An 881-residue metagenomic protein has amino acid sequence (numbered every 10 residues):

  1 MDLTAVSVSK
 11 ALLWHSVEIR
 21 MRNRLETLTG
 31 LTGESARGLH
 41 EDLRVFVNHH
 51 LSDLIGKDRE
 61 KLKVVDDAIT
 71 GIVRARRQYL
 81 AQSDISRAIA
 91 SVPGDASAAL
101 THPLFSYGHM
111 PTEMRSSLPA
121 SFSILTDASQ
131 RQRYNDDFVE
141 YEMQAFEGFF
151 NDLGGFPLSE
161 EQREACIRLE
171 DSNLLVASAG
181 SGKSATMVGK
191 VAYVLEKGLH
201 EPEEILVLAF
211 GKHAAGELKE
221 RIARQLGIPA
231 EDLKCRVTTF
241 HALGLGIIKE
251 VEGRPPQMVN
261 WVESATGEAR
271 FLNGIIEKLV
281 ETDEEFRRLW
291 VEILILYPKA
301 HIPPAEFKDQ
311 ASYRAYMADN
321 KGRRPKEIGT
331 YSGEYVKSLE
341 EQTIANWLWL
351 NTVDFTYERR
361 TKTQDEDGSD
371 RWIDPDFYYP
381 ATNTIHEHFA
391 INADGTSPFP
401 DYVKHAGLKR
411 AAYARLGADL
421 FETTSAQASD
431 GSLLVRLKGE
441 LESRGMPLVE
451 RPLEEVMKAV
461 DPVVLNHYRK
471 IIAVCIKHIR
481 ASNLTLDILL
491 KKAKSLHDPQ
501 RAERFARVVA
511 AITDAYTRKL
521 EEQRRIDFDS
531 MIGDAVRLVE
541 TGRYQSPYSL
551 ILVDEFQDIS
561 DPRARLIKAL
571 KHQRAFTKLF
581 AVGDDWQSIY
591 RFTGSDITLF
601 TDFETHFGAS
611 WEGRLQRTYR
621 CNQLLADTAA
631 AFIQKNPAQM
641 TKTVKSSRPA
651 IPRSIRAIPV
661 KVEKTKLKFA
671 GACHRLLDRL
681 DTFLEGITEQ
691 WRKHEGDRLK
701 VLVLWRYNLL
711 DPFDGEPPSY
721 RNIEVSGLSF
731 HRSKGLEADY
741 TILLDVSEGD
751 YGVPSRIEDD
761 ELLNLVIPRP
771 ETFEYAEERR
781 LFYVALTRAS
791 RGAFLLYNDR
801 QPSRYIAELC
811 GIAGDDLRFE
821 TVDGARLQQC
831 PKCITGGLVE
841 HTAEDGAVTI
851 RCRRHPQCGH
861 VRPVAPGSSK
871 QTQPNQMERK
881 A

Functional and structural regions predicted by a protein language model:
L25-G30, E34, G38, D58-P255 (+1 more regions): P-loop NTPase Walker
S123-A179, S184-V188, A192, L206 (+13 more regions): Conserved helicase NTPase motor core
Y193, H405, R410-A411, A564-R653: Conserved RecA-like helicase ATPase core segment that couples NTP binding/hydrolysis to strand translocation
E204, A209-L296, A411-Y468, T601 (+1 more regions): Conserved P-loop NTPase-based nucleic-acid remodeling module centered on helicase motor cores
W261-V262, F286-E292, P447-E455, E612-K664 (+1 more regions): Coupling/hinge elements of helicase-like and P-loop NTPase modules
K668-K734: Conserved helicase/translocase motor-coupling segment
S726-I757: A short beta-strand element within the Helicase C-terminal
S747, Y751-D823: C-terminal accessory regions
